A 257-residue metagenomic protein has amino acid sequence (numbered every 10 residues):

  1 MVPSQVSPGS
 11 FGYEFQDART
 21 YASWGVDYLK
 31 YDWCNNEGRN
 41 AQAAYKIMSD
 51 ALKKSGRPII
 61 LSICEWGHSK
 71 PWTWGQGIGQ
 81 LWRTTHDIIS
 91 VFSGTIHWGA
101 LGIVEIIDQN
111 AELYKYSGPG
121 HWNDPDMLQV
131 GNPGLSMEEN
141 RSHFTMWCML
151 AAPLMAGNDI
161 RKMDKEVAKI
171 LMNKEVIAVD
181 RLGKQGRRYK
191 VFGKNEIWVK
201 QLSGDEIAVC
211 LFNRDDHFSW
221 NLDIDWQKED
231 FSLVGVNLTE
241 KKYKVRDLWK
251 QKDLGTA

Functional and structural regions predicted by a protein language model:
M1-N40, M48-S49, K53: Substrate-binding cleft of carbohydrate-active enzyme catalytic domains
Q16, K53-D159: Glycan-recognition surfaces
Y21, D32, L61, M149 (+2 more regions): Conserved, mostly hydrophobic/aromatic
W24-L29, K54-I60, G204-I207: Loop/turn elements at helix/coil->beta-strand transitions in domains of secreted/extracellular proteins
L29-N36, I63, T84, L211: Conserved beta-strand positions
S142-F192: Catalytic cores of secreted or luminal carbohydrate-active enzymes
W147-L150, M155-G157, V191-V236: Carbohydrate-binding surface patches
E240-A257: Solvent-exposed beta-strand/loop surfaces of large extracellular or lumenal domains
